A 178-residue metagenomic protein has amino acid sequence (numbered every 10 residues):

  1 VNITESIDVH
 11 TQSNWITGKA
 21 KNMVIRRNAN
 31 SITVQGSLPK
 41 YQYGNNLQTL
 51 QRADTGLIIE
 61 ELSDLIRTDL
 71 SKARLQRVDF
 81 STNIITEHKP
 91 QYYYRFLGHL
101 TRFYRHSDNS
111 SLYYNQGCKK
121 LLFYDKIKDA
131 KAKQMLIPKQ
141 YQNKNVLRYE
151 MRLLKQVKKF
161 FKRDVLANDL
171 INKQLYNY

Functional and structural regions predicted by a protein language model:
V1-Y178: Structured, helix-rich domain cores that form ligand/interaction pockets
